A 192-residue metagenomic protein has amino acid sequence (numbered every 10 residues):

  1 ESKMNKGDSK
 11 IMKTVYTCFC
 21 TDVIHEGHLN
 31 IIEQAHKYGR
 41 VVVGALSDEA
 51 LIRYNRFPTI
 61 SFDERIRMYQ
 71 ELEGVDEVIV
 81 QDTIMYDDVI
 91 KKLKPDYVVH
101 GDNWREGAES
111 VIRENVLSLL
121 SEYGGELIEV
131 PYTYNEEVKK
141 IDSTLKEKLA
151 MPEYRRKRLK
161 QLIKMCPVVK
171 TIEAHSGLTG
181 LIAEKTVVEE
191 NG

Functional and structural regions predicted by a protein language model:
S2-E153: Nucleotidyltransferase catalytic core that binds NTPs
H28-K37, G180-N191: Short amphipathic alpha-helices and their capping/turn segments at secondary-structure boundaries
L149-V188: N-terminal amphipathic alpha-helix/helix-capping segment at the start of soluble metabolic enzymes
